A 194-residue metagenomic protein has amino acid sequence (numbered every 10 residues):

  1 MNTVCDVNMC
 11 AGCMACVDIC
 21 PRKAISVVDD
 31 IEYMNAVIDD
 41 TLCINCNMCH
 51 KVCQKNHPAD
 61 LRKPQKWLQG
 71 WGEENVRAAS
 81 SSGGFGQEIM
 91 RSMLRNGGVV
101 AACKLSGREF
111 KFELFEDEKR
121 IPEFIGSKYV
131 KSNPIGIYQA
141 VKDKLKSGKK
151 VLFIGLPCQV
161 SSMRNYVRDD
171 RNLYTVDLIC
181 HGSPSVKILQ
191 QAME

Functional and structural regions predicted by a protein language model:
N2-M9, A15-V37, N47-Q65: Iron-sulfur cluster-binding cysteine motifs and their immediate structural context in ferredoxin-like electron-transfer
V4, M14, V37, N47 (+3 more regions): Residue-level marker for well-ordered alpha-helical positions
V4-C5, A15-V17, C46, A79-S82 (+1 more regions): A short linear-motif detector with a strong N-terminal bias
D6-C10, D39, N75-A79: Short, N-terminal intrinsically disordered low-complexity segments that are rich in Pro/Gly and polar/charged residues
T41-I44: Short, charged amphipathic alpha-helical surface segments
D60-E194: Iron-sulfur-associated redox domains of electron-transfer enzymes in respiratory and anaerobic energy metabolism
